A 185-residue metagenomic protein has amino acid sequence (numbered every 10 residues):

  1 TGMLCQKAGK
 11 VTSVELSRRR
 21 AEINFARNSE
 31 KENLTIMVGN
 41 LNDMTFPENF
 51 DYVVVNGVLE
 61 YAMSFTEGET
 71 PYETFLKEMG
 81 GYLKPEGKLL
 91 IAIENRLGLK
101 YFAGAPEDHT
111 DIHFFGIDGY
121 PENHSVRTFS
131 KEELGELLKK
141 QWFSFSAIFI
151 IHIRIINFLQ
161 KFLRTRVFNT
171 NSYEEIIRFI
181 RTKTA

Functional and structural regions predicted by a protein language model:
T1-G9: Conserved SAM-binding loop of SAM-dependent methyltransferases across substrates and taxa, primarily the Class I
K10-E15: Conserved SAM-binding motif I beta-strand of class I
A21-F25: Conserved SAM-binding loop
S29-L41: Conserved SAM-binding strand-loop segment of SAM-dependent methyltransferases
N42-V53: A short acidic, Gly/Pro-enriched loop at the edge of an enzyme's catalytic core that lines a small-molecule cofactor
G68-K88: A short glycine-rich, Lys/Arg-flanked "PGG" loop and its adjoining helix->strand segment in the class I
L90-H113: Conserved class I S-adenosyl-L-methionine
N123-I148: Short alpha-helix
